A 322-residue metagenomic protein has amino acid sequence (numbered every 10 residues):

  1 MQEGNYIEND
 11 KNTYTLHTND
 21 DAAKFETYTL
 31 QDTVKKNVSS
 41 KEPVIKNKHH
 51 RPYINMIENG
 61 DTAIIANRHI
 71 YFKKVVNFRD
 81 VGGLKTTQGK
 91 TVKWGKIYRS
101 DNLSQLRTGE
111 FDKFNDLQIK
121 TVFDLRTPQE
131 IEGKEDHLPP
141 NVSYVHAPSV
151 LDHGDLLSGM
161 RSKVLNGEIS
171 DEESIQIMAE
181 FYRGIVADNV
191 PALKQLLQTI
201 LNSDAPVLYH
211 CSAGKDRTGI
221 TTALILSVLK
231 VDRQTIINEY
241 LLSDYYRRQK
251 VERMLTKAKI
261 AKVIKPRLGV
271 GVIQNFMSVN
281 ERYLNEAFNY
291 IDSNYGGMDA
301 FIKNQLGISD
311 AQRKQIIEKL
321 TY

Functional and structural regions predicted by a protein language model:
M1-V207, T221-Y322: Cys-dependent protein tyrosine phosphatase-like superfamily
Y209-C211: Hydrophobic anchor at the beta1->P-loop junction of P-loop NTPases
A213, R217-T218: Ser/Thr-glycine-rich phosphate-binding loops at phosphate-binding pockets of nucleotides, nucleotide cofactors
